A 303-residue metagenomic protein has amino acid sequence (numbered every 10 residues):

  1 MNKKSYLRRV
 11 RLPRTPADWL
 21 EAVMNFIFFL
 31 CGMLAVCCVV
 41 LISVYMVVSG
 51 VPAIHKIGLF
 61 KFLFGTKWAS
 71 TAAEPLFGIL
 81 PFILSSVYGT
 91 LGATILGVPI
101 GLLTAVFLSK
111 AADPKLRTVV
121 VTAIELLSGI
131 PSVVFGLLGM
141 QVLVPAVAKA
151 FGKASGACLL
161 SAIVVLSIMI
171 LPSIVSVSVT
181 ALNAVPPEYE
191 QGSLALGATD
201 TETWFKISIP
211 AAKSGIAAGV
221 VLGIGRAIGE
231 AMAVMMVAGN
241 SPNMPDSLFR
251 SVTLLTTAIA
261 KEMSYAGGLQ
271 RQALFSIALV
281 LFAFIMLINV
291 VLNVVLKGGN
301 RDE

Functional and structural regions predicted by a protein language model:
M1-C31, L292-E303: Transmembrane alpha-helical segments of polytopic membrane transport and secretion proteins
E21, I100, D113-T118, P186-P187 (+1 more regions): Amphipathic cytosolic juxtamembrane alpha-helices at the membrane-cytosol interface of multi-pass membrane transporters
I79-F107: Transmembrane alpha-helix signature in integral membrane proteins
I100-G139, E303: Cytoplasmic-entry segments and transmembrane alpha-helices of multi-pass inner-membrane transporters
E125-I170: Generic hydrophobic transmembrane alpha-helix motif, especially the helices
V177-S178, D200-M236: Transmembrane alpha-helices
V179-N183, P187, L194, K261-E303: C-terminal transmembrane helix and the adjacent membrane-cytosol boundary/short C-terminal tail of inner/organellar
V234-F282: Interhelical loop and adjacent transmembrane-helix boundary motif in polytopic membrane transport permeases
